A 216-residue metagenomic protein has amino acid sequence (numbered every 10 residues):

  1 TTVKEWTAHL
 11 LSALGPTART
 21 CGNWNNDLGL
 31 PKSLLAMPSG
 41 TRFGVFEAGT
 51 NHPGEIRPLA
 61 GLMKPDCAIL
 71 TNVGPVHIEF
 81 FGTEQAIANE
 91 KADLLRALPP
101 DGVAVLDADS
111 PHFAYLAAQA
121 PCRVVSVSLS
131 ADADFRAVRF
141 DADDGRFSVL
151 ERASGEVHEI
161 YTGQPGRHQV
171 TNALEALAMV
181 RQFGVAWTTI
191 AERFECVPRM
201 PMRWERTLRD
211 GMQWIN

Functional and structural regions predicted by a protein language model:
T2-A108, A114-A120, F183: Phosphate-binding loop of NTP-binding sites
E47, W214-N216: Active-site-proximal beta-strand elements of phosphoester/diester hydrolases
C67-W214: Acidic, Mg2+-coordinating active-site environments of NTP-dependent enzymes
